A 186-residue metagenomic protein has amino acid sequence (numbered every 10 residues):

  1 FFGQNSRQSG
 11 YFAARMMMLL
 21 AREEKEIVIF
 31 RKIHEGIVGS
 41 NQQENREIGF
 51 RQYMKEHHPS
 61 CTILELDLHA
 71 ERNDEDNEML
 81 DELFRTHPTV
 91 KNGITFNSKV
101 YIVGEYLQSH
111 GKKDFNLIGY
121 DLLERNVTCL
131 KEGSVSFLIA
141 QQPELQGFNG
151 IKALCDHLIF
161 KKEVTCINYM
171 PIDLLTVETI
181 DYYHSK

Functional and structural regions predicted by a protein language model:
F1-Q8, E124-K131: Flexible loop/hinge segments that line or gate small-molecule binding clefts
F2-I27, Q142-I159: Hydrophobic alpha-helical segments within soluble ligand-binding/sensing domains
S9-A13, S40-C61, E75, I102 (+1 more regions): Short, solvent-exposed amphipathic alpha-helices that sit in or adjacent to ligand/effector-binding or catalytic
R22-V28, H57-L66, V90: Short, structured loop/turn "capping" segments at alpha-beta junctions
E26-V38: Short beta-strand segments enriched in small/hydrophobic residues
I29-K32, I94, L175: Short hydrophobic segments within beta-strands
I37-V38, M54, Q142-K186: Hinge/cleft segment of the Venus flytrap/periplasmic-binding protein
L64, L68-R125: Hydrophobic alpha-helical
